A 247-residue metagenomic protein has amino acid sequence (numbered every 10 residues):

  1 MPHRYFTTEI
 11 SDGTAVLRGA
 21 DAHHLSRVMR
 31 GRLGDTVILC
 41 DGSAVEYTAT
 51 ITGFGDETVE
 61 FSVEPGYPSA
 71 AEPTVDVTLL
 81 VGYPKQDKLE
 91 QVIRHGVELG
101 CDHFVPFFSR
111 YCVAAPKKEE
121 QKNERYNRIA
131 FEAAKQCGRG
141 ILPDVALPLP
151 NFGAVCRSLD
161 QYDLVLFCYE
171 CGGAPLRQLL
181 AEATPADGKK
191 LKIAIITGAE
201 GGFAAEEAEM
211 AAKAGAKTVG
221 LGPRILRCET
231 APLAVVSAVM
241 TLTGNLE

Functional and structural regions predicted by a protein language model:
M1-P68: N-terminal positively charged helical leader segments and presequences
G13, L33-D35, V45-Y47, E57-V59 (+5 more regions): A generic structural signal for short beta-strands and their flanking turns/coil linkers
A15-L17, T74-T78, K190-A194, A212-L221: Glycine/charged-rich beta-loop-alpha catalytic/anionic-binding loops adjacent to active sites
L25, L89-V92, E207: Hydrophobic side chains in well-ordered alpha-helices
A70-F167: RNA substrate-binding interface of SAM-dependent RNA methyltransferases
L159-A208, A216-G220: Active-site/ligand-binding-proximal alpha/beta "capping" segment
A205-E247: Structured adenosyl-cofactor binding patch, chiefly the S-adenosyl-L-methionine
